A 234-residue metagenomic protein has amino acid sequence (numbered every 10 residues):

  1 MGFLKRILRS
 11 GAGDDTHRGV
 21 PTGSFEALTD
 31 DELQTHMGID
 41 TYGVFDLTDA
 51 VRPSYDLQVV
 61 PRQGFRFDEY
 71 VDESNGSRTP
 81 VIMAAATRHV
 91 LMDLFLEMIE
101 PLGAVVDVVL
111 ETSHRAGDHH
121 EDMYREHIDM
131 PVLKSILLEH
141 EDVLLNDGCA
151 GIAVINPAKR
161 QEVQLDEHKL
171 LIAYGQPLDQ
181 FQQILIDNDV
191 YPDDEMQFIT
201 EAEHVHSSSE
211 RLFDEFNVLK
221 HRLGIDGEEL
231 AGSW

Functional and structural regions predicted by a protein language model:
G2-L170, Y174-W234: Structured alpha/beta or helical-core interaction and ligand-binding surfaces enriched in interleaved
